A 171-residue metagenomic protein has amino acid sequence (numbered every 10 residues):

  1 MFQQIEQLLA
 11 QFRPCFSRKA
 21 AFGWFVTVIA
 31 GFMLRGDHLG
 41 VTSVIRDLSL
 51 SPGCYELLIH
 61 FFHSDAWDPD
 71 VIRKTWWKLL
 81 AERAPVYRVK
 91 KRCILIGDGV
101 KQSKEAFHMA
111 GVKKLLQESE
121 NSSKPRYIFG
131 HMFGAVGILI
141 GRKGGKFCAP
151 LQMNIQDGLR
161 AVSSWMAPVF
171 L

Functional and structural regions predicted by a protein language model:
M1-L171: Conserved, well-structured functional cores that handle cations and Mg-NTP chemistry
